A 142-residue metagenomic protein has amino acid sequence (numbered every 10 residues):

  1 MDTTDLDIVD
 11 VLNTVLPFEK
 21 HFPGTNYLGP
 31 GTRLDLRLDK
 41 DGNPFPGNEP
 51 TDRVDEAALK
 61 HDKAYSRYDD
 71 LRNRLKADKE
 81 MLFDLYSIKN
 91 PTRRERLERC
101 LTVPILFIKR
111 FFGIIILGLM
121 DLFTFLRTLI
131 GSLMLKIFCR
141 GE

Functional and structural regions predicted by a protein language model:
M1-E142: Extended terminal accessory/targeting regions
